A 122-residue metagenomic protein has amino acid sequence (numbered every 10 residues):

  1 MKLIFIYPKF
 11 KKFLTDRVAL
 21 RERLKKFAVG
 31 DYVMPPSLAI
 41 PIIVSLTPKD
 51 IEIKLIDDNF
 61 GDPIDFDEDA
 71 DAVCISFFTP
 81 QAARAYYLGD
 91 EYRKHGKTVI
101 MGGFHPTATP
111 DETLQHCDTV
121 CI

Functional and structural regions predicted by a protein language model:
M1-Y32: Short glycine-rich His-centered loop
V29-M34, L38-I42: Extracytoplasmic/lumenal acceptor-recognition loop(s) of multi-pass membrane glycoenzymes
A39, I43-I122: Glycine-rich beta-alpha loop elements in corrinoid/cobalamin-binding modules across cobalamin-dependent enzymes
